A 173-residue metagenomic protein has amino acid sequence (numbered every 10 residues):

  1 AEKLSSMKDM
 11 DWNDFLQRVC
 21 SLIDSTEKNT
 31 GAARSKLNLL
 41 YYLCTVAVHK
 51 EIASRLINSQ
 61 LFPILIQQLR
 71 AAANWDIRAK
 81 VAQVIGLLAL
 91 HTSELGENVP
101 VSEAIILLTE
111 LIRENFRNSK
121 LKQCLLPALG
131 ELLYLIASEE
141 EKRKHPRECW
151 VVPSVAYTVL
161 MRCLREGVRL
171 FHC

Functional and structural regions predicted by a protein language model:
A1-F15, S21-T30, L129: Intrinsically disordered, low-complexity regulatory regions of large eukaryotic scaffold/signaling proteins
A1-S6, L37-E51, Q67-L69, A79-E94 (+4 more regions): Alpha-helical solenoid repeat architecture
K3-L16, R34, I52-S59, D76 (+4 more regions): Short, hydrophobic/charged alpha-helical patches characteristic of ARM/HEAT alpha-solenoid repeats and analogous
V19-R34, L65-D76, L108-K120, V159-F171: Helix-loop junctions that connect tandem helical modules in alpha-solenoid scaffolds
C20-S21, V46-A47, F62: Eukaryotic beta-rich interaction modules
I64-L65, A89, I106-L107, H145 (+1 more regions): A short hydrophobic/aromatic micro-motif that marks alpha-helical segments and, especially, helix-coil
P146-E148, R169-H172: Short, compositionally biased segments
